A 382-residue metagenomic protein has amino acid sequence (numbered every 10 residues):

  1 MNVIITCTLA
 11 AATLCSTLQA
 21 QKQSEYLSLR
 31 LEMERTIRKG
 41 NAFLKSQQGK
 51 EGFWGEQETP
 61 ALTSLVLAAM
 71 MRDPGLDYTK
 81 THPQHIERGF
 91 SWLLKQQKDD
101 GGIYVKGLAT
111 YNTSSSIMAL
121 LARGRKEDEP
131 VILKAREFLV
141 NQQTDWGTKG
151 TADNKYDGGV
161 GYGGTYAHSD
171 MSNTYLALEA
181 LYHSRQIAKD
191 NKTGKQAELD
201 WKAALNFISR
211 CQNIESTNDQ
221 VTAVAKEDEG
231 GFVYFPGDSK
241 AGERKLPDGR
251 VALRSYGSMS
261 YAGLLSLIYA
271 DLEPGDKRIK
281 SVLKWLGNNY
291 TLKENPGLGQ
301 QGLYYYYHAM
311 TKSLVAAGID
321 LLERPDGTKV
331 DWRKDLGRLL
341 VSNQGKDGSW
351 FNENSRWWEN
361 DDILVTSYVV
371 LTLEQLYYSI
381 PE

Functional and structural regions predicted by a protein language model:
N2-S16: Bacterial N-terminal signal peptides
L18-E382: Preference for long, amphipathic alpha-helical scaffolds in soluble/luminal domains and all-alpha bundles
